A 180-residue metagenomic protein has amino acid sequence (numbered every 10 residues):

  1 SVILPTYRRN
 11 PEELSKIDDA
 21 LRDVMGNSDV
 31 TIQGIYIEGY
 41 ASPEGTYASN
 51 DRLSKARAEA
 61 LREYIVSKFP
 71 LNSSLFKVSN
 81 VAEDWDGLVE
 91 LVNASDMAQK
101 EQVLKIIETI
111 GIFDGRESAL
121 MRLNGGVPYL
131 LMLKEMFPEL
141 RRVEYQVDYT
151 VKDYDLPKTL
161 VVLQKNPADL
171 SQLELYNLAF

Functional and structural regions predicted by a protein language model:
V2, G39-A41, A82, Y149: Short, flexible loop/turn elements at secondary-structure junctions
V2-E38, V66, E174-L178: Periplasmic peptidoglycan-binding/anchoring modules of Gram-negative envelope and division proteins
L4, G45, D86, D153-D155: Residue-level signal for secondary-structure boundary sites
T6-L14, S28, N50-A58, M136-P138 (+1 more regions): Solvent-exposed, acidic/flexible segments
A20-D23, L130, T159-V162: A short, compositionally biased domain-edge/stem linker segment
S42-Y145: Periplasmic OmpA-like peptidoglycan-binding domain that tethers envelope proteins to the cell wall
Y149-V162: Short, charged low-complexity linker/loop segments at the C-terminal edge of domains
P157, Q164-F180: Amphipathic alpha-helical repeat scaffolds of TPR domains
